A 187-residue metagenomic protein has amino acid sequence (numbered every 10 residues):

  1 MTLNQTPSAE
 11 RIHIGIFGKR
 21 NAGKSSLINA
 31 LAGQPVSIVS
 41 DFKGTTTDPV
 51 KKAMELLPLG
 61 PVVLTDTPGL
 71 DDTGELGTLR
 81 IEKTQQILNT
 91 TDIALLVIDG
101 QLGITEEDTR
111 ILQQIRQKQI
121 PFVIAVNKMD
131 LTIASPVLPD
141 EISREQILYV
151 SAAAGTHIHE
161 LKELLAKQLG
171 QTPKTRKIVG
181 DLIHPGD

Functional and structural regions predicted by a protein language model:
M1-L3, G18, I93, I120 (+2 more regions): Non-catalytic alpha-helical scaffolds
M1-T78, E82-T90: Conserved G1/Walker A P-loop phosphate-binding module
N4, Q168, D181-D187: Extended helical scaffolds that flank P-loop GTPase cores
F17-R20, L96-I98, V150-S151: Surface-exposed loop and edge beta-strand positions of immunoglobulin-like domains
G44-T45, G69-D71, Q101-I104, K128-I133 (+1 more regions): Conserved nucleotide-binding/hydrolysis micro-motifs of P-loop NTPases
K52-G60, L79-I147: Conserved C-terminal guanine-recognition region of P-loop GTPase G domains, centered on the G4
I120-V123, K128-D181: Canonical P-loop GTPase G-domain recognition
